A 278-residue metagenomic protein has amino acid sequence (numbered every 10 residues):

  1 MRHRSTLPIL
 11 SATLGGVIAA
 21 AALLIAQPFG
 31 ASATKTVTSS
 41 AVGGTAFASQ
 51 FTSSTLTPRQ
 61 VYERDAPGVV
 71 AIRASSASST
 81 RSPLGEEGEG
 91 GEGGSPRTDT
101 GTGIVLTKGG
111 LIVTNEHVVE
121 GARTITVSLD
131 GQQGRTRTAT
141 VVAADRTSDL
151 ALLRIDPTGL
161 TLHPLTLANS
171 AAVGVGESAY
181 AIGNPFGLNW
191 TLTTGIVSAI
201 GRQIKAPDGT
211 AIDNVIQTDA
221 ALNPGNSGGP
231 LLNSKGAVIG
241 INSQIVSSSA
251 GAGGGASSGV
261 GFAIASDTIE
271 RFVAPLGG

Functional and structural regions predicted by a protein language model:
R2-G278: Serine-dependent protease modules
